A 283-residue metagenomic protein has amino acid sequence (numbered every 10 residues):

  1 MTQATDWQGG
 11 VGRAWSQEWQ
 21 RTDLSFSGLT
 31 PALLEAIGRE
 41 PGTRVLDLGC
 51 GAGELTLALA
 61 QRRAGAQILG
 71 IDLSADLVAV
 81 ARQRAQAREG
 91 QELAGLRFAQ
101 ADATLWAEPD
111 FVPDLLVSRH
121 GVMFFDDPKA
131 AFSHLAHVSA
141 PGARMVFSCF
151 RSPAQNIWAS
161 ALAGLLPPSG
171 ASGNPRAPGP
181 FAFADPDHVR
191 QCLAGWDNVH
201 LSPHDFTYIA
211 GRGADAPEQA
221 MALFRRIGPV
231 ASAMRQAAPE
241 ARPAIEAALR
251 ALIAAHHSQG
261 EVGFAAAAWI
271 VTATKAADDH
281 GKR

Functional and structural regions predicted by a protein language model:
M1-E40, E54-A58, V80, R84-A87 (+1 more regions): Conserved class I S-adenosyl-L-methionine
A4-W7, V11-E18, H200-Q259: C-terminal helical/coil "lid" or tail adjacent to the Rossmann-like core of SAM-dependent
R44-W106, A130: Class I SAM-dependent methyltransferase SAM/SAH-binding core
T104-L116: A short acidic, Gly/Pro-enriched loop at the edge of an enzyme's catalytic core that lines a small-molecule cofactor
D114-P128, R151: A short SAM/SAH-binding and catalytic strip from SAM-dependent methyltransferases
F125-D126, S139-P141: Helix-to-beta-strand junctions that scaffold the AdoMet/dcAdoMet cofactor pocket in Class I SAM-dependent enzymes
K129-A130, R144-G213: Conserved catalytic/acceptor-binding region of the Class I
D197, A268-R283: Core SAM-dependent methyltransferase catalytic element
